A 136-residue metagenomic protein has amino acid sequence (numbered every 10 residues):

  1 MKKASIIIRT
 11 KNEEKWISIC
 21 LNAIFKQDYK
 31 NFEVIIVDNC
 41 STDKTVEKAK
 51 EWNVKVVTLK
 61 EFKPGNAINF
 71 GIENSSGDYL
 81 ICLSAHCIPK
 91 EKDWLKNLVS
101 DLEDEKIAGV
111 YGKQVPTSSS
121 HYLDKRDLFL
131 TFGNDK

Functional and structural regions predicted by a protein language model:
M1-A23: N-proximal low-complexity "stem/linker" segments adjacent to membrane-targeting elements
K15-S18, D43-K50: Acidic helix N-cap motif at the loop->helix transition within catalytic regions of sugar-transfer enzymes
N22-N31: Short, acidic, metal-binding catalytic loop of nucleotide-sugar glycosyltransferases
F32-C40, V57: Short beta-strand/loop segment that forms part of the nucleotide-sugar
D38-V46, I88: A conserved acidic beta->alpha catalytic loop
L59-S75: Glycine-rich, basic loop-to-helix element that forms the pyrophosphate-binding segment of sugar-nucleotide handling
L80: Short aromatic/hydrophobic "clamp" motif used to bind/position activated sugar donors
I88, K92-D124: Conserved donor NDP-sugar-binding/catalytic core segment of glycosyltransferases
